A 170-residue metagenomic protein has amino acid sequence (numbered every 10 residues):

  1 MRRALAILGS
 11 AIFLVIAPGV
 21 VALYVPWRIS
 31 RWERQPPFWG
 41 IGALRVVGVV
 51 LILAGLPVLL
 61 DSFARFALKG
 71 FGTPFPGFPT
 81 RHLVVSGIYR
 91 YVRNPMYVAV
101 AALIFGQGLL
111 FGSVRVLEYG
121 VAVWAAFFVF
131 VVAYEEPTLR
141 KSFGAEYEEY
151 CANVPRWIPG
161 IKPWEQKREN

Functional and structural regions predicted by a protein language model:
M1-S86, V98-N170: Membrane-anchoring alpha-helices and their flanking helix-loop junctions
Y89: Solvent-exposed interhelical
N94: Extended, alpha-helix-rich binding/interface surfaces that flank or overlap catalytic cores and mediate recognition
